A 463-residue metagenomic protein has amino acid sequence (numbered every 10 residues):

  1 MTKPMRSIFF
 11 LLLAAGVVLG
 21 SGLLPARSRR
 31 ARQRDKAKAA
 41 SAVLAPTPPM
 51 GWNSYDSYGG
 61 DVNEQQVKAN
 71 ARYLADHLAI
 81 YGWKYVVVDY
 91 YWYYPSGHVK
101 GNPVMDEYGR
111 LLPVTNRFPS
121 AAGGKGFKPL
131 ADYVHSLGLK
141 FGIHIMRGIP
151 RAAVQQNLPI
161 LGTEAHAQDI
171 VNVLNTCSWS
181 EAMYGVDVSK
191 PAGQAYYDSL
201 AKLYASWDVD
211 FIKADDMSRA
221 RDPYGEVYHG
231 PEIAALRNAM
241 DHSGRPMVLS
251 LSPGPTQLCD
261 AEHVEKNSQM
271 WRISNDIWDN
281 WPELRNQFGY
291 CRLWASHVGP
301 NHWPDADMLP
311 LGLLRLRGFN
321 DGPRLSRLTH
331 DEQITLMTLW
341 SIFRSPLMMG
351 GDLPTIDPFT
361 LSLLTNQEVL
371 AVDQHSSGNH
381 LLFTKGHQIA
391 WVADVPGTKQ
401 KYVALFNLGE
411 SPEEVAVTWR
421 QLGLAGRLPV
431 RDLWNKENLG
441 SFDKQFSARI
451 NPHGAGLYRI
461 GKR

Functional and structural regions predicted by a protein language model:
R29-K68, Y73: N-terminal module-boundary/linker segments of secreted carbohydrate-active enzymes
P48-S54, K84-D89, K140-I145, D210-D215 (+6 more regions): Structural recognition of the beta-strand scaffold that forms the well-ordered cores of secreted hydrolase catalytic
A75-P223: Aromatic-lined carbohydrate-binding/catalytic grooves of carbohydrate-active enzymes
L139-V154, R237, D241-L258: Aromatic-lined carbohydrate-recognition surfaces of secreted/lumenal glycan-active proteins
D169, V173-N175, D187-S189, A195 (+2 more regions): Glycan-recognition surfaces
I334, W340-F343, M348-G350, T384-L424: Carbohydrate-binding surface patches
T335-F383: Catalytic cores of secreted or luminal carbohydrate-active enzymes
S441-R463: C-terminal beta-strand-rich structural cap/linker in extracellular carbohydrate-active enzymes
